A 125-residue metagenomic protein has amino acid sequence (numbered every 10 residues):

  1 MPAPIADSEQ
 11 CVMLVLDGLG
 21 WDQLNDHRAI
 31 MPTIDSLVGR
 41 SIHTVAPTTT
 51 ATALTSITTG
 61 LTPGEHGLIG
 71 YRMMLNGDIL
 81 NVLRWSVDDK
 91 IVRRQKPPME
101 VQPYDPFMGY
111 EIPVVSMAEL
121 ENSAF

Functional and structural regions predicted by a protein language model:
M1-S8: A short acidic-Thr-Gly-centered motif at the start of a beta-strand
A6, D22-Q23, I30: ATP/Mg2+-dependent ligation/transfer catalytic cores
S8-E9, H43: Generic hydrophobic/packing signal
E9-W21, I57: Beta-strand elements within well-structured catalytic alpha/beta cores of enzymes that handle phosphate/sulfate esters
D26-G39, H43-F125: His/Asp/Glu-rich, glycine-adjacent segments that coordinate divalent cations and/or stabilize oxyanion chemistry on
